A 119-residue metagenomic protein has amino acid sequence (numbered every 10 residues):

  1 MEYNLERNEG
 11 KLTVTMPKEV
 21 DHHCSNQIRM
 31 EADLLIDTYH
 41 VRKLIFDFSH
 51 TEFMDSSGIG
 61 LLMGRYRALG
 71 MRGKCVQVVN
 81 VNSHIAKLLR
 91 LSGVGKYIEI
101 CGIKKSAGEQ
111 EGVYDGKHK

Functional and structural regions predicted by a protein language model:
M1-E52, R67-K119: STAS-like cytosolic regulatory interaction modules
D55: ABC-family nucleotide-binding domains
L62-Y66: Histidine-anchored nucleotide/phosphate-binding helix
